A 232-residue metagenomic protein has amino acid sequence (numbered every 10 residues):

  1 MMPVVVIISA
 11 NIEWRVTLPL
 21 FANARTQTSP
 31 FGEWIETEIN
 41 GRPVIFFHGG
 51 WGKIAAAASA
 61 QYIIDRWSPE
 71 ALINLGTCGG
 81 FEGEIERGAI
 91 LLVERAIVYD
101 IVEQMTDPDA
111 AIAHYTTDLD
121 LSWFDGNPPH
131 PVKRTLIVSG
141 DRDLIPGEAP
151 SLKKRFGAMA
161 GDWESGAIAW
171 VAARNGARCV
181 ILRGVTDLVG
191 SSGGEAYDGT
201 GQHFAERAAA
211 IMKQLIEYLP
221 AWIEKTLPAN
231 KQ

Functional and structural regions predicted by a protein language model:
M2-A22, E38, P43: Short, conserved "active-site rim" segments that organize catalytic pockets and cofactor/ligand binding
P3, S29-K231: Glycine-rich phosphate- or other oxyanion-binding loops that anchor nucleotides, phosphorylated ligands
L20-F31: N-terminal glycine-/serine-/threonine-rich phosphate-binding loop
